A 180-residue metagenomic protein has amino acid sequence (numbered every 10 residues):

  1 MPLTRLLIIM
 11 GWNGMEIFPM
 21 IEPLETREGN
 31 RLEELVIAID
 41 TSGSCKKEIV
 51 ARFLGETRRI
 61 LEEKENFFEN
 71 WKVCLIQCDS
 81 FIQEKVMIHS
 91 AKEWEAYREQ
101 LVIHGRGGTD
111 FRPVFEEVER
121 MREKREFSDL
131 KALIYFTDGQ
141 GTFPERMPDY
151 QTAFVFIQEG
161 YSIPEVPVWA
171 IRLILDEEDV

Functional and structural regions predicted by a protein language model:
M1, E95-Q100, R112-E116: Generic detector of well-ordered alpha-helical segments enriched in charged/polar residues, highlighting helical
M1-V36, G43-E48: Acidic, polar low-complexity linker/tail segments
I9-M15, E48-L54, G107-F111, F127-A132 (+1 more regions): Short linear motifs at secondary-structure transitions and domain/linker junctions
P23-E25, L75-Q100, T142-R146, V166-W169: Short beta-strand-loop
E28-S90, P113-V118, D129-T137, G141 (+1 more regions): Von Willebrand factor
D40-E48, E65, R98-T109, E123-K124: Short, contiguous acidic/charged loop-to-helix segments that flank catalytic cores in large enzymes
V102-G108, Q140-V180: VWA/integrin I-like adhesion module and closely mimicked acidic/polar interface patches used
E116, E123-F127, E177: N-linked glycosylation sequons
